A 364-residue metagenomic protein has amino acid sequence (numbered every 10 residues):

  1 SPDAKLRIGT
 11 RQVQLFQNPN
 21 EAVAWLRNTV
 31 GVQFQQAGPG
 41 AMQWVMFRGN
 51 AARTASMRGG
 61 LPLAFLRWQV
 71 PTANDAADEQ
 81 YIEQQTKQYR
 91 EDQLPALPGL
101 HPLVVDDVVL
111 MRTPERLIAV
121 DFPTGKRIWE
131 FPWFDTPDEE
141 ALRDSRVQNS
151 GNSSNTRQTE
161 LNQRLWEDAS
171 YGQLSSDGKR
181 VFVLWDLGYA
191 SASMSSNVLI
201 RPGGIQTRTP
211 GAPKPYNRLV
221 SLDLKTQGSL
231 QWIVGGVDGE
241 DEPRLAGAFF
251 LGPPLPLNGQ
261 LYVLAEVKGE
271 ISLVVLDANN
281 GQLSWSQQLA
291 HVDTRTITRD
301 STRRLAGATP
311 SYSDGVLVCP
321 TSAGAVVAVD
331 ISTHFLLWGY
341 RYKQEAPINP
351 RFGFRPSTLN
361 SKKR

Functional and structural regions predicted by a protein language model:
S1-Q12: Alpha-helical protein-protein interaction scaffolds
N28-Q88, P215-V220, Q287, P347-N349: Blade/loop signatures of beta-propeller domains
V30, R48-A51, T113, D121 (+4 more regions): Sec/Tat-exported extracytoplasmic proteins
W44, D92-R116, D144-R157, N162-L219 (+3 more regions): Repeat-blade elements of multi-bladed beta-propeller folds
A55-G59, E79-I82, D121-T124, E130-P132 (+11 more regions): Short, solvent-exposed loop/turn and secondary-structure capping segments
Q69-E91, E130-R164, Q227-L245, W285-R303 (+1 more regions): Surface-exposed loop and turn segments in beta-propeller and other repeat-based domains that flank or scaffold
D121-G125, L224-Q227, D277-N280, I331-T333: Short loop/turn segments that connect beta-strands within beta-propeller blades
S221-L230, Y312: A structural motif corresponding to the C-terminal end of an alpha-helix and its immediate exit/capping segment
